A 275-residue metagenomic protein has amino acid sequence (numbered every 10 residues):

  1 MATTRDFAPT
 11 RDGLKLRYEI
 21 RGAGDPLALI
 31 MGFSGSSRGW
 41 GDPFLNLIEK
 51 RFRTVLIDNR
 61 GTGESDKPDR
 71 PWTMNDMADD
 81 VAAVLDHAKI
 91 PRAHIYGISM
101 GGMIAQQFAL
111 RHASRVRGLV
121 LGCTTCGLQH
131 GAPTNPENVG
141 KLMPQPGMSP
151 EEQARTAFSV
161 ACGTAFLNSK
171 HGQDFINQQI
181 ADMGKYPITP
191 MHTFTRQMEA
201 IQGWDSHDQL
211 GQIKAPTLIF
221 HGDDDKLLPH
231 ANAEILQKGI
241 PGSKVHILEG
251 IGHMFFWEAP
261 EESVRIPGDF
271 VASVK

Functional and structural regions predicted by a protein language model:
T10-D66, R70: Conserved HGGG/HGGXW glycine-rich cap/lid loop of the alpha/beta-hydrolase fold
L56, R60-Y96, R265: Active-site loop/oxyanion-hole signature of alpha/beta-hydrolase fold enzymes
G97, G101, A105: Gly/Ala-rich beta-loop-alpha elbow adjacent to hydrolase catalytic centers
L110, R117-M148: Flexible "cap/lid" loop of the alpha/beta hydrolase fold
G131, E152-Q202, D208-Q209: Conserved alpha/beta-hydrolase catalytic His-Asp/Glu region
I213, I219-H221, D225: Short beta-strand/loop motif that positions the catalytic acidic residue of the alpha/beta-hydrolase fold
K226-N232: Conserved alpha/beta-hydrolase "acid-adjacent" motif
S243-K275: Catalytic active-site module of serine/aspartate enzymes centered on a nucleophile-bearing elbow/loop
